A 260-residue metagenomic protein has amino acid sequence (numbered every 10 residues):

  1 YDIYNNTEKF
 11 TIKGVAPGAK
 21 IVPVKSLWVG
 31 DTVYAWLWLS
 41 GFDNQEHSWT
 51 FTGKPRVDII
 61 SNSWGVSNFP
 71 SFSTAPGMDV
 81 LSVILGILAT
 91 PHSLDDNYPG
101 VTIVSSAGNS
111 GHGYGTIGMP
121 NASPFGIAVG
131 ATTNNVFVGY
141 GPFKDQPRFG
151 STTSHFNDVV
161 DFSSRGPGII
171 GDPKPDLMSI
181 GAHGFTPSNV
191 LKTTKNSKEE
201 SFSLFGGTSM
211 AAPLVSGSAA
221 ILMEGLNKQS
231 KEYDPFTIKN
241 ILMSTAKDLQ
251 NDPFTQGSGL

Functional and structural regions predicted by a protein language model:
Y1, V22-S26, T116, S179-F254: Hydrolase catalytic cores
Y1-Y34, F51-D58, F69-S73, Y98-G100 (+6 more regions): Subtilisin-like serine protease catalytic core
K9, G113-I117: Short beta-alpha junctions and helix-cap segments that line functional grooves
Y34-L37, V83-G86, S105, N121-I127 (+6 more regions): Solvent-exposed, polar/charged alpha-helical surfaces in well-ordered, non-transmembrane soluble domains, broadly
S61-S63, I103-G108, V129-G130: Active-site neighborhood of phospho(di)ester-bond hydrolases with catalytic His/Asp-centered motifs
G65-S67, G108-H112, N134, H183: Catalytic metal-binding/acid-base residues of hydrolase active sites
V80-I103: Catalytic-core regions built around general acid/base machinery
A122-A220: Extracellular S/T/G-rich loop segment that most often corresponds to the catalytic His/Ser-adjacent loop
